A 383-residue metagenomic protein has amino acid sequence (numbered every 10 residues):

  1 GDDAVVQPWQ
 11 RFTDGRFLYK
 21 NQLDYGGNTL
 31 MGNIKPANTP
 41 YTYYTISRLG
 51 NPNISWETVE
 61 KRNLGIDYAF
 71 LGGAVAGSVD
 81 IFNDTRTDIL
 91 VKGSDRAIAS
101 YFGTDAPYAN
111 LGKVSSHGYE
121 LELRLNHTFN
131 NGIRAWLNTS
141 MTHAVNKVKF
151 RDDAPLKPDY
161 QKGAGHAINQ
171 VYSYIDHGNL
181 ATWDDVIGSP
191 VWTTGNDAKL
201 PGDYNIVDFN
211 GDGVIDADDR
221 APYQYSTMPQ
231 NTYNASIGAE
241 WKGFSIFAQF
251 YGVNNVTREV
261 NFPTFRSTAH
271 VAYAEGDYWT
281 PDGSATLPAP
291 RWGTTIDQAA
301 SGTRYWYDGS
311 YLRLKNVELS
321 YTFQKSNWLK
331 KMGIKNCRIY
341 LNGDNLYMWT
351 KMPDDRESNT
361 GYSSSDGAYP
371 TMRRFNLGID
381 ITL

Functional and structural regions predicted by a protein language model:
G1-D3, Q7-R11, G15-L23, G77-N83 (+5 more regions): Transmembrane beta-barrel strands of outer-membrane/channel proteins
G1-E57, A76, D80-V114: Solvent-exposed loop/turn elements at secondary-structure boundaries
D2, I81-T87, L125-H127, M141-K147 (+6 more regions): Transmembrane beta-strands of outer-membrane beta-barrel pores
A4-F17, N21-L23, A109, N126-T227 (+1 more regions): Conserved small-residue
L64-Y68, V79, L121-L125, A235-W241 (+5 more regions): Residues on the lipid-exposed face of transmembrane beta-strands in outer-membrane beta-barrel proteins
G73-G77, Y119, N130-N131, G243-F247 (+1 more regions): Repeated loop/turn-to-beta-strand initiation elements of outer-membrane beta-barrel proteins
S100, T104, Y108-S116, D159-V186 (+3 more regions): C-terminal beta-signal and terminal closure region of outer-membrane beta-barrel proteins
A198-K199, V253-G343: Extracytoplasmic gating/loop element in the C-terminal half of outer-membrane beta-barrel translocons and assembly
